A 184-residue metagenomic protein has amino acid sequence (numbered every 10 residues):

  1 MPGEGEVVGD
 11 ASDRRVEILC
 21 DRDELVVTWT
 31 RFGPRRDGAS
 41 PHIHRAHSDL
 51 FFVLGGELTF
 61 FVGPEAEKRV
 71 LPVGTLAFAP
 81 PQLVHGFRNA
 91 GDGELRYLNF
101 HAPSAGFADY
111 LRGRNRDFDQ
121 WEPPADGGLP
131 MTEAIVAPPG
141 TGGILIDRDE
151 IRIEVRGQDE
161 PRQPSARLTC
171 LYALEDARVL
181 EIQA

Functional and structural regions predicted by a protein language model:
M1-V26, P34, S40, D109-D159: A short, N-terminal "cap"/entry segment at the start of jelly-roll beta-barrel domains of the cupin/DSBH fold
E17-C20, A39-R45, V62, R69 (+3 more regions): Short histidine-centered beta-strand/loop micro-motifs that create catalytic or ligand/metal-coordination sites
R31, R88-T141, Y172-A184: Double-stranded beta-helix
F51: Structured binding elements
L54-G55, E175: A cytosolic small-molecule/anion-sensing beta-strand core signal
F60, Y97, I153-V155, E181: Short hydrophobic/aromatic-rich beta-strand segments that constitute the beta-sheet cores of beta-sandwich/beta-barrel
E65-P81, E160-L171, D176, L180 (+1 more regions): Short acidic-glycine-tyrosine-enriched beta hairpin
L83-G86: Short, charged beta-turn/beta-strand-edge "cap" motif at the junction between a beta-strand and an adjacent loop
